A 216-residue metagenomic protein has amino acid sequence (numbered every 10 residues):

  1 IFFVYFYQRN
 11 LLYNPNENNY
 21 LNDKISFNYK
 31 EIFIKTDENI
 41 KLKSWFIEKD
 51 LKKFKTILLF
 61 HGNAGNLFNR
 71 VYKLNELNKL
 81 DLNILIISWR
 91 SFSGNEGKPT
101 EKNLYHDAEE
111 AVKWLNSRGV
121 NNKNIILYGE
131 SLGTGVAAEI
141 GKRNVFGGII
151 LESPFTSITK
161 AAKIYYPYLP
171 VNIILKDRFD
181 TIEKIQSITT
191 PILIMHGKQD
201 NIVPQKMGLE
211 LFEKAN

Functional and structural regions predicted by a protein language model:
I1-K35: An N-terminal hydrophobic leader/cap segment in hydrolases
T36-R118, K123, E130, T134-G135 (+1 more regions): Membrane-embedded segments
K73, T181, T190, P204-E213: Short alpha-helix in the alpha/beta-hydrolase fold that links the catalytic acid
W114-R118, N122-Y168: Primarily recognizes the serine-hydrolase "nucleophile elbow" in alpha/beta-hydrolase and SGNH/GDSL folds
P170-K184, T189-T190: Active-site nucleophile elbow and catalytic-triad environment of alpha/beta-hydrolase enzymes
S187-T189, I194-D200: Short beta-strand/loop motif that positions the catalytic acidic residue of the alpha/beta-hydrolase fold
